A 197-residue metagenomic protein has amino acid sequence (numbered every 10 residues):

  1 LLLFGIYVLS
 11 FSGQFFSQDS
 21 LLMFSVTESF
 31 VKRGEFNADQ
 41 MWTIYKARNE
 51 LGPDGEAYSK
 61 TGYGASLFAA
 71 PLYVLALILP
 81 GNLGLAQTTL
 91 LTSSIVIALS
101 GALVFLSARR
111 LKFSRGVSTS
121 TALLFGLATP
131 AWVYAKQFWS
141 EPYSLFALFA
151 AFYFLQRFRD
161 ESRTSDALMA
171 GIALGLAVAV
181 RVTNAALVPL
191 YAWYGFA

Functional and structural regions predicted by a protein language model:
L1-L21, S25-V31, E35, L127 (+1 more regions): Transmembrane signal-anchor helices characteristic of membrane glycosylation enzymes that use polyprenol
L2-F4, S118-T129, F149-Y153, A170 (+1 more regions): Short helix- or helix-capping micro-motifs that position conserved polar/aromatic residues at function-defining sites
T27, F68, A108, E141-Y143 (+2 more regions): Generic structural signal for small/hydrophobic residues in well-ordered secondary structure, especially within
F30, I44-G81, I95: Short hydrophobic/aromatic helix or loop-helix immediately within or flanking a transmembrane segment in polytopic
T88-K112, A150: Transmembrane-helix motifs of polytopic, lipid-linked glycan transferases
V133-Y143: Short acidic/glycine- and proline-prone juxtamembrane loop motifs at membrane-interface regions of multi-pass membrane
E141, A151-L168: Membrane-interface transmembrane helices that cradle and orient dolichyl/undecaprenyl
R157-R163, L174, L187-A197: Perimembrane helix-loop-helix junctions
